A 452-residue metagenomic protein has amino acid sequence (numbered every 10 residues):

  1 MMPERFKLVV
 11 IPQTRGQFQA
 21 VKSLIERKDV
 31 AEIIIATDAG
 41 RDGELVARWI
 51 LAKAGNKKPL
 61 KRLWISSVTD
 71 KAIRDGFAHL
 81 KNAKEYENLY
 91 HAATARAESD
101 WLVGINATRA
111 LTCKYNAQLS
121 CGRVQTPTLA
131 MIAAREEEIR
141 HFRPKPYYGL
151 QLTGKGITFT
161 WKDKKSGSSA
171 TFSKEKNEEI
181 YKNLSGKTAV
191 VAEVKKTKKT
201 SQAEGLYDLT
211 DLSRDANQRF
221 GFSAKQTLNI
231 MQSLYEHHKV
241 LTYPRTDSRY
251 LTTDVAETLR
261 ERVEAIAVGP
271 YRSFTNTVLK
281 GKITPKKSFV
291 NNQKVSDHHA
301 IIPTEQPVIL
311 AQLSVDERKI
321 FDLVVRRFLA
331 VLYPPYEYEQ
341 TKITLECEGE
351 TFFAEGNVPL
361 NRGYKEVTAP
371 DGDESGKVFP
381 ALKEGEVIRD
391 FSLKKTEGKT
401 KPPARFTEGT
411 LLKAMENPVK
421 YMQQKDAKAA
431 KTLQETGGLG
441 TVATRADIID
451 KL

Functional and structural regions predicted by a protein language model:
M1-K420, Q424-K428, L433-D450: Toprim catalytic domain recognition across nucleic-acid enzymes
